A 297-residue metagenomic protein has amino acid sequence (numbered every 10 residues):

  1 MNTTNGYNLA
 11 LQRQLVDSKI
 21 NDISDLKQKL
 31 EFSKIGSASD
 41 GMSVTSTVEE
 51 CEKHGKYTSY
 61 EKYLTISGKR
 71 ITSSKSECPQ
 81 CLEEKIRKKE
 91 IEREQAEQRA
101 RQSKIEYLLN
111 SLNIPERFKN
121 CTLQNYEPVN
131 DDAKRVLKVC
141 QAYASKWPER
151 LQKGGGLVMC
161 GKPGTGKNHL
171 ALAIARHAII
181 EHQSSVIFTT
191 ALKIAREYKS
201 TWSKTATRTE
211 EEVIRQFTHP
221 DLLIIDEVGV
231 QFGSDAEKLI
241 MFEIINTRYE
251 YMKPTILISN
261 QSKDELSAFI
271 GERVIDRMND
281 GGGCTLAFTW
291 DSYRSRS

Functional and structural regions predicted by a protein language model:
M1-E83: N-terminal cysteine/histidine-rich coordination modules
I66-I114: Interdomain "pre-motor" coupling segment immediately N-terminal to P-loop NTPase/helicase cores
Q124-R150: N-terminal pre-Walker A segment at the start of P-loop NTPase domains
Y126, A171, T190, D226 (+3 more regions): Conserved RecA-like P-loop NTPase ATPase core
D131-Q141, A175-H219: Short glycine-rich substrate-engagement loop in P-loop NTPases that contacts/grips substrate
E149-A171: Walker A/P-loop nucleotide-binding motif
G155, S184-S185, H219-L223, Y251-L257: Loop/turn-to-beta-strand initiation segments
R196-E197, T201, V230-S297: Replace "adjacent to P-loop NTPase cores in ATP/GTP-dependent enzymes" with "adjacent to NTP-binding cores
